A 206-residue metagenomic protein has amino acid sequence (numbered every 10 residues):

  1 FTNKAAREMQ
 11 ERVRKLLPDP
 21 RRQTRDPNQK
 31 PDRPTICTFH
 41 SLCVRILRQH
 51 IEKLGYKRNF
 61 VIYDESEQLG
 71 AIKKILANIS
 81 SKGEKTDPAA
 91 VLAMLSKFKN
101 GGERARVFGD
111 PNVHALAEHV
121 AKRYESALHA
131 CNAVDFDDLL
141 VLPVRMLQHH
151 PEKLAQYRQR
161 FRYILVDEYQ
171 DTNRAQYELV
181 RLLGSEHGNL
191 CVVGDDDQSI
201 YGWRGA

Functional and structural regions predicted by a protein language model:
F1-K57, I62, C131, A155 (+2 more regions): P-loop NTPase Walker
A5-A6, T35, Y63-E67, N112-A206: Conserved helicase NTPase motor core
E8, T86-A90, Q156: Alpha-helix N-cap and coil->helix boundary residues
N28-R33, E52-D138, F161: ATP-hydrolysis module of ASCE/P-loop NTPase motor domains, specifically the Walker B Asp-Glu catalytic pair
S41-V44, R48, A93-S96, V141 (+2 more regions): Generic alpha-helical structural context detector
C43, K99-E103, G184: Short alpha-helix boundary/capping elements
